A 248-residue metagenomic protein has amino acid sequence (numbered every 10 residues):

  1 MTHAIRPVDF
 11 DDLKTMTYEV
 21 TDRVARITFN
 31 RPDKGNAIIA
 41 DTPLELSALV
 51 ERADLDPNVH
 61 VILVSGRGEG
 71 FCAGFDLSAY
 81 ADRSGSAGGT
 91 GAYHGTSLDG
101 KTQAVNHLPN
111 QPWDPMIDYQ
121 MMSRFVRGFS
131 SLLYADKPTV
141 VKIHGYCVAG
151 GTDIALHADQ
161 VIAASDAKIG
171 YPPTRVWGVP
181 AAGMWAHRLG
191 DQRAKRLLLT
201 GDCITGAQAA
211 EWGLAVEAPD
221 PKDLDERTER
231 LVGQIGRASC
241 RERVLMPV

Functional and structural regions predicted by a protein language model:
M1-N30, K34, C203-G236, R241-R243: Amphipathic alpha-helical segments at domain termini/boundaries
M1-R67, A81-R83: Conserved CoA-thioester-binding segment of acyl-CoA-metabolizing enzymes
I27, R31, E45-L46, V64 (+5 more regions): Terminal peptide-recognition signature
D41-E45, I117-R124, L224: Soluble or luminal CAZymes and related metallo-dependent hydrolases
P43-E45, S78-D82, G89, P172 (+1 more regions): Glycine-rich, phosphate-binding/catalytic loops in enzymes
E45, L49-R52, R124-D136: Catalytic-core regions built around general acid/base machinery
G66-R127: Glycine- (often His-adjacent) and acidic-residue-rich active-site loop that binds/positions the CoA thioester
S130-R237: Crotonase-fold acyl-CoA enzyme core
